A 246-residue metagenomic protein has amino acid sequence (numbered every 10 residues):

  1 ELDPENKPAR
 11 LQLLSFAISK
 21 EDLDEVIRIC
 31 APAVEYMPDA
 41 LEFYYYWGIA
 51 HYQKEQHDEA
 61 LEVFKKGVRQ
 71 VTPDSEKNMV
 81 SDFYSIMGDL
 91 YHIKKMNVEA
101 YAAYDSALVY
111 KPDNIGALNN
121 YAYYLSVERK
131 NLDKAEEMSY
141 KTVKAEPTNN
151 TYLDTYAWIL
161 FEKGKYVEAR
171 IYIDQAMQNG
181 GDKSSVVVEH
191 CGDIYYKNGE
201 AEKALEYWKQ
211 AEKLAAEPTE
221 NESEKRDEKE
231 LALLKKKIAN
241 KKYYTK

Functional and structural regions predicted by a protein language model:
P4, P38, T72, N78 (+4 more regions): Short coil turns that delineate tetratricopeptide repeat
Q12-L13, Y46, M79, I86 (+4 more regions): Canonical tetratricopeptide repeat
S15, I49, D89, Y123-Y124 (+2 more regions): Residue-level recognition of tetratricopeptide repeat
S19-K20, Q53, I86, I93 (+4 more regions): Register position in tetratricopeptide repeats
S185-H190, K197, E202-K246: Terminal, low-structured helical/coil segments at or just beyond the last alpha-helical repeat
